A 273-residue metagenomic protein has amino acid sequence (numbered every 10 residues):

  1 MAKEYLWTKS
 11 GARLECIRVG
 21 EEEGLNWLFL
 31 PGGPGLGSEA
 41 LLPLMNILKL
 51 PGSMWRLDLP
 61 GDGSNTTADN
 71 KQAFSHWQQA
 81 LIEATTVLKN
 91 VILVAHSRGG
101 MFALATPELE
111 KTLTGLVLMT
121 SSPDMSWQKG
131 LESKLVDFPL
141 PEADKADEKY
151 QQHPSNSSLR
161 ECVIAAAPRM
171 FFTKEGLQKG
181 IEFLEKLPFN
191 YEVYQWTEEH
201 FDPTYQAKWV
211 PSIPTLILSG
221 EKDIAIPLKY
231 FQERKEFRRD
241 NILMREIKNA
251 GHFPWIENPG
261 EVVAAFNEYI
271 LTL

Functional and structural regions predicted by a protein language model:
T8-T67: Conserved HGGG/HGGXW glycine-rich cap/lid loop of the alpha/beta-hydrolase fold
W55, L59-R98, A264: Active-site loop/oxyanion-hole signature of alpha/beta-hydrolase fold enzymes
G100-K111, L116: Short glycine-enriched nucleophile-adjacent loop and the immediately C-terminal alpha-helix near the catalytic center
L116-K149: Flexible "cap/lid" loop of the alpha/beta hydrolase fold
Y150-E199: Conserved alpha/beta-hydrolase catalytic His-Asp/Glu region
P211, I217-S219, D223: Short beta-strand/loop motif that positions the catalytic acidic residue of the alpha/beta-hydrolase fold
I224-Y230: Conserved alpha/beta-hydrolase "acid-adjacent" motif
I247-V263: Catalytic histidine-centered segment of alpha/beta-hydrolase-like enzymes
